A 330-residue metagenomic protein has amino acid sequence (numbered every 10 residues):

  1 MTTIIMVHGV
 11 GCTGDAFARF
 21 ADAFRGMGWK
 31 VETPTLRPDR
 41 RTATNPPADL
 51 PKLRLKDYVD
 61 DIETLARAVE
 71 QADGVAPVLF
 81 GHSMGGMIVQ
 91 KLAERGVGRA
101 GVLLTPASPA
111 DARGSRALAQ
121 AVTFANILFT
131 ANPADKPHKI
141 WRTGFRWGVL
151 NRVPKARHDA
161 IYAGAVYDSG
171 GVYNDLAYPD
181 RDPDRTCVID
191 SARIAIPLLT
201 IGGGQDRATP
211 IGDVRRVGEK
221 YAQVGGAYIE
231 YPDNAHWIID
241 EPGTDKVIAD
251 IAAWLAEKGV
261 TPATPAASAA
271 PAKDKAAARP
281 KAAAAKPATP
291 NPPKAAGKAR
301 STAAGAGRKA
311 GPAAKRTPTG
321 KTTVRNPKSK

Functional and structural regions predicted by a protein language model:
G9-C12, S83, G204-Q205: Active-site glycine-rich loops that stabilize anionic/oxyanionic intermediates across multiple enzyme folds
V10-A21, G212: The serine-hydrolase catalytic nucleophile loop
F24-P46: Conserved alpha/beta-hydrolase
F80-G85, V89: Gly/Ala-rich beta-loop-alpha elbow adjacent to hydrolase catalytic centers
G98-P133, V172-D180: Flexible "cap/lid" loop of the alpha/beta hydrolase fold
I194, T200-G202, D206: Short beta-strand/loop motif that positions the catalytic acidic residue of the alpha/beta-hydrolase fold
R207-D213: Conserved alpha/beta-hydrolase "acid-adjacent" motif
V224-K275, R279-K281: Catalytic active-site module of serine/aspartate enzymes centered on a nucleophile-bearing elbow/loop
